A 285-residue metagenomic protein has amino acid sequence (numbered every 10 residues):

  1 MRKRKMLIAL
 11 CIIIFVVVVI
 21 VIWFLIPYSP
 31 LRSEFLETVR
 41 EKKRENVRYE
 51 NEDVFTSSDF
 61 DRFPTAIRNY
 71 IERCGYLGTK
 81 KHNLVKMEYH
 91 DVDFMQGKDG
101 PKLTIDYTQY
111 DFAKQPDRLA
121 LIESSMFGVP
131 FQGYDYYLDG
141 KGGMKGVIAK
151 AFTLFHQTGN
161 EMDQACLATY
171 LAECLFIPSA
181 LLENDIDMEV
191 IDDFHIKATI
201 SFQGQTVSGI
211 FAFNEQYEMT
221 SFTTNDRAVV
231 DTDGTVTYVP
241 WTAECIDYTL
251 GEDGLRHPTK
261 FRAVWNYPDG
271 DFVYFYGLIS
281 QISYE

Functional and structural regions predicted by a protein language model:
M1-V18: N-terminal Sec-pathway targeting helices
V17-F35: Membrane-interface motif at the C-terminal end of an N-terminal transmembrane signal
S33-K86: N-terminal leader/targeting segments and the immediate start of mature chains
R68-A151: N-terminal mature ectodomain segment of secretory-pathway/periplasmic proteins
K81-M87, A113-L121, V190-T199, T220-S221 (+1 more regions): Short, hydrophobic/aromatic-rich segments at coil-to-beta transitions
E123-V129, V147-L154, T224-V229, R262-D269: Short, solvent-exposed aromatic-acidic interface loops
G143-F202: Flexible, processing/modification-adjacent segments and terminal tails in exported/periplasmic/extracellular proteins
A198-Y284: Gly/Pro-enriched, hydrophobic low-complexity segments that function as extracytoplasmic propeptides/linkers
